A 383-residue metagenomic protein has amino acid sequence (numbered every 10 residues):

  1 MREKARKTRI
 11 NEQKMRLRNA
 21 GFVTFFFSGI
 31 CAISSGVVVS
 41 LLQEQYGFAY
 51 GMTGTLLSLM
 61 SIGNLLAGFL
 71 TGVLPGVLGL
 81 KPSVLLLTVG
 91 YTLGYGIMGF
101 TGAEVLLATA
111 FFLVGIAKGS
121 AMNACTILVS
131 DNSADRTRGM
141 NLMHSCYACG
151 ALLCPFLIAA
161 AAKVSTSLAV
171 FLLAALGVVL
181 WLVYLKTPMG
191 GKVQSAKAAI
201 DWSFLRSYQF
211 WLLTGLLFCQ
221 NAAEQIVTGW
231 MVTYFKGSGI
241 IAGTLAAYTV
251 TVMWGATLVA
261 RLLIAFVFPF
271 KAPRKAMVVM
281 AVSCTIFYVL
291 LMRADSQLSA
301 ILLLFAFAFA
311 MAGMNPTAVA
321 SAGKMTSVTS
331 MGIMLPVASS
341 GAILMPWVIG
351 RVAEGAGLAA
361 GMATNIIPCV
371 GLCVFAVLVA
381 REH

Functional and structural regions predicted by a protein language model:
I33, M60-F69, L152, W254-L262 (+1 more regions): Residue-level signature of mid-helix packing/kink "hotspots" within the transmembrane helices of 12-pass Major
S35-G36, Y208-V259: Extracytoplasmic gate region of multi-pass secondary transporters
G47, G79, F100-V105, A134 (+2 more regions): Helix-breaking motifs and short loop linkers at transmembrane-helix boundaries and internal kinks in secondary membrane
L66-E104: Conserved MFS/SLC helix-loop-helix module at the cytosolic interface between two early adjacent transmembrane helices
A67-G79, A162, A260-A272, A353-E354: Helix-to-loop junctions at the C-terminal end of transmembrane segments in multipass secondary transporters
A110-S145: Cytoplasmic helix-loop-helix junction between adjacent transmembrane helices in 12-TM secondary transporters
D135-R136, N141-M189: Helix-loop-helix hairpin linking two adjacent transmembrane segments in secondary transporters
K271-A318: C-terminal transmembrane helical hairpin of 12-TM major facilitator-type secondary transporters
